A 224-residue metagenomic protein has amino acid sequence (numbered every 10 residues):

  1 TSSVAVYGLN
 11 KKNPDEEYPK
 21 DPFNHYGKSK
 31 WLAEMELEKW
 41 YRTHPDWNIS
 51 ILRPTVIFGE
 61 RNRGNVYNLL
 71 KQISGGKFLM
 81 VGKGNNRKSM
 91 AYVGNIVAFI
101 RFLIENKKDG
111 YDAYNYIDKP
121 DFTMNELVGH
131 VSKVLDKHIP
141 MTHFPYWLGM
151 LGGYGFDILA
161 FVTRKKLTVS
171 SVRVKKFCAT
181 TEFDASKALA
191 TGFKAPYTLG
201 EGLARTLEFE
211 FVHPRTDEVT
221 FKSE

Functional and structural regions predicted by a protein language model:
T1-N13, H25, I57-R63: Conserved catalytic-site region of short-chain dehydrogenase/reductase
S3-V4, P19, H25, P54-I57 (+2 more regions): Active-site pre-Tyr helix/loop in NAD(P)-dependent dehydrogenases
L9, D21-R53: Active-site Tyr-X1-5-Lys
N24, K88-G94, F122, F183 (+1 more regions): Residue-level signal for the nucleotide or nucleotide-sugar donor/cofactor binding architecture
L32, N62-N68, G82-E105, Y111-N115 (+1 more regions): Substrate-positioning beta->alpha
L70-V81, K137, K165-K166: A short C-terminal helix-loop "cap" of Rossmann-like NAD(P)-dependent dehydrogenase/epimerase domains
V93, G129, F156-F193: Conserved C-terminal active-site "lid" loop/helix of NAD(P)H-dependent oxidoreductases that clamps the redox cofactor
N106-T168, L203-L207, H213-S223: Mid/C-terminal beta-alpha module of Rossmann-like enzyme folds, strongest in SDR-family dehydrogenases/epimerases
